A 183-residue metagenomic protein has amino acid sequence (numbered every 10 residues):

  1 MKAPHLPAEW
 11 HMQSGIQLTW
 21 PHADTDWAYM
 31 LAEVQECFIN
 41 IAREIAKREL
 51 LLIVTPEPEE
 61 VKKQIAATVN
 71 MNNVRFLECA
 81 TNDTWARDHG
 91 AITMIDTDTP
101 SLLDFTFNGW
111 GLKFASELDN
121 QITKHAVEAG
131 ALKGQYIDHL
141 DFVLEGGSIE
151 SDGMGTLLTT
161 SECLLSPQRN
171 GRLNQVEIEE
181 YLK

Functional and structural regions predicted by a protein language model:
M1-K183: The feature marks the mature, well-folded catalytic cores of soluble enzymes
